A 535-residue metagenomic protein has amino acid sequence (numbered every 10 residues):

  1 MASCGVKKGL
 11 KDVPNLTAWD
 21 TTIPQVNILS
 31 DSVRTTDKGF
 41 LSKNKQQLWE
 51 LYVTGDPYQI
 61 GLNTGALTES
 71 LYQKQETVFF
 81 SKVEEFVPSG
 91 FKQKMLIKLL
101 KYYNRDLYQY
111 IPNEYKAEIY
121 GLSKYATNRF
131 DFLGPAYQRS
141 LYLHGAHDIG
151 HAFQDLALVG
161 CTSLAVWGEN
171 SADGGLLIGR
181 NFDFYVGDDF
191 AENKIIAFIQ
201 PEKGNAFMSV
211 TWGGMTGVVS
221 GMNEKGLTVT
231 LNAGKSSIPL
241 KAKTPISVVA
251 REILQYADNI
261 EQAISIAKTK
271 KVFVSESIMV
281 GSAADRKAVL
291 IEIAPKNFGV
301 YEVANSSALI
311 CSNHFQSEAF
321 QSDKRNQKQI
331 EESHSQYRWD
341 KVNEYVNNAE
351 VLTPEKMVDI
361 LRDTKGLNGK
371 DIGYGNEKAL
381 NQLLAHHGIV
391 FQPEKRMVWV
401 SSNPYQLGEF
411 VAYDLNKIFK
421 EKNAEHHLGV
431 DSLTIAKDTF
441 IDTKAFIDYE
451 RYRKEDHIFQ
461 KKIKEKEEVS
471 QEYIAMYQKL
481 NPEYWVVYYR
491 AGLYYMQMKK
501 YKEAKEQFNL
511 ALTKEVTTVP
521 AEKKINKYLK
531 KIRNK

Functional and structural regions predicted by a protein language model:
M1-A2: Sec-dependent bacterial lipoprotein signal peptides
G5-A152, L254-S277, A283-A288, L309-K535: C-terminus-biased signal that marks the final domain/tail of proteins
G5-K7, E169, N181-D183, G234 (+2 more regions): An acidic- and aromatic-residue-enriched active-site/binding cleft used to recognize and process polar
R139-V249, H386, V390, V398-V400: Internal mixed beta-strand/loop scaffold within catalytic domains of large alpha/beta enzymes
F184-V186, S236-S237, K296-F298, P404-G408: Short, surface-exposed beta-strand-loop junctions and turns on beta-sheet-rich folds
E192-I199, L290-N297, L407-I418: Surface-exposed flexible segments
A242-V249, Q255-Y256, P295-F298: Glycine- and acidic-residue-rich phosphate-binding/metal-coordinating active-site segment common to enzymes that handle
A288-I310: Extended amphipathic alpha-helical segments with heptad-repeat/coiled-coil character used for oligomerization, fusion
